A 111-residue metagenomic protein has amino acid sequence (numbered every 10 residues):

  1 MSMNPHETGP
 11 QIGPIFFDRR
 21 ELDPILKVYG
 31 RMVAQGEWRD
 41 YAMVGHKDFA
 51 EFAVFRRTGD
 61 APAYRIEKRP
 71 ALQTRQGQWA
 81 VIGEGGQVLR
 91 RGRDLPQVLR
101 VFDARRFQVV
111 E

Functional and structural regions predicted by a protein language model:
M1-M3, Y64-G86: Short aromatic-glycine-(Arg/Gly/Cys) micro-motifs in beta-strand/loop hairpins
S2-E51: Negatively charged, low-complexity tracts enriched in Asp/Glu with abundant Ser/Thr
H6-P14, R100-E111: Short, charged, intrinsically disordered terminal tails
G9-P10, R19, K47, P62 (+1 more regions): Generic alpha-helix detector with strongest preference for long hydrophobic helices that associate with membranes
Q35, K47-A50, R57-P62, L72: Short, charged/polar surface micro-motifs in flexible loops or helix N-caps
A53-F55, A80: Residue-level detector of beta-strand face positions
V54, A63, V88-L89: Intrinsically disordered, low-complexity sequence elements enriched in Ser/Thr/Gly/Pro
A80-F107: Mixed-charge, glycine-accented linear interaction segment located at domain edges/termini
